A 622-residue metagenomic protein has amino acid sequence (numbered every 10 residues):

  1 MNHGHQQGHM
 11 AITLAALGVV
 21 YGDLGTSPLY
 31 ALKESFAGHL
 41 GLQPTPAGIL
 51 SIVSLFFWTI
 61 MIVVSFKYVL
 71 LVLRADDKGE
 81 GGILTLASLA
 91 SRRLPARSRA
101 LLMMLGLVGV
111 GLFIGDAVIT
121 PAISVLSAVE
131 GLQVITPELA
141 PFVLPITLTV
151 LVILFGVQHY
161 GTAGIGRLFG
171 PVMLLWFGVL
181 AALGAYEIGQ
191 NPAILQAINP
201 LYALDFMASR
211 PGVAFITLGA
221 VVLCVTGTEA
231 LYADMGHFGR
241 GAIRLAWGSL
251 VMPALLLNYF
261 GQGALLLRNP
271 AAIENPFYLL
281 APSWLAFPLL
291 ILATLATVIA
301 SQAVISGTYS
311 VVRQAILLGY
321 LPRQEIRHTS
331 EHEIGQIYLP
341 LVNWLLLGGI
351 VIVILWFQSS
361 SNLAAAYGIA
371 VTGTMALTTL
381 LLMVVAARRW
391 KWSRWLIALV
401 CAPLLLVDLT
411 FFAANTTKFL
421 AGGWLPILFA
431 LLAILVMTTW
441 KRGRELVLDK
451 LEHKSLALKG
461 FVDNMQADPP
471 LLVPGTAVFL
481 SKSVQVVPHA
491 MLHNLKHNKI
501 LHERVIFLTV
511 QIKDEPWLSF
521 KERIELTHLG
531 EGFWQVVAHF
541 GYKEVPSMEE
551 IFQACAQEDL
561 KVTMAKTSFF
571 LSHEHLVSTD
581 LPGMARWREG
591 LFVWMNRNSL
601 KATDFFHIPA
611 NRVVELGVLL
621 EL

Functional and structural regions predicted by a protein language model:
M1-L622: The structured alpha-helical core of multi-pass membrane proteins
